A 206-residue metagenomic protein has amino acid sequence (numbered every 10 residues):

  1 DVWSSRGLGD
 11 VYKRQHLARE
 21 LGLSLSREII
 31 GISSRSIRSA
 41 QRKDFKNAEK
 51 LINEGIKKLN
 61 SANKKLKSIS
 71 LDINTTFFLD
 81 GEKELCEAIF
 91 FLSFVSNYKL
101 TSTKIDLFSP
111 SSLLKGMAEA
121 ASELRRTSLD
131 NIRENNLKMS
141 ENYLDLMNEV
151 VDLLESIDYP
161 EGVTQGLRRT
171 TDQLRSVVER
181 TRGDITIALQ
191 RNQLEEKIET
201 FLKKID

Functional and structural regions predicted by a protein language model:
D1-L8, Y12: Single conserved hydrophobic/aromatic residue that forms the stacking wall/gate of nucleotide- or nucleobase-binding
S5-R6, R19, C86, L92-G116 (+5 more regions): Intrinsic, low-complexity N-terminal interaction/targeting segments
D10, H16-R27, K46, K64-K65 (+1 more regions): Cationic, histidine-enriched alpha-helical/coil surfaces that engage anionic ligands
S26, I52, L59, L144-M147 (+1 more regions): Inward-facing hydrophobic residues that define packing positions of alpha-helical scaffold repeats
A40-N47, I132-K138: Short helix-adjacent coil turns
L51-I105: Long, charged all-alpha helical bundle/coiled-coil segments in cytosolic proteins
L137-D206: Long amphipathic all-alpha helical oligomerization modules
